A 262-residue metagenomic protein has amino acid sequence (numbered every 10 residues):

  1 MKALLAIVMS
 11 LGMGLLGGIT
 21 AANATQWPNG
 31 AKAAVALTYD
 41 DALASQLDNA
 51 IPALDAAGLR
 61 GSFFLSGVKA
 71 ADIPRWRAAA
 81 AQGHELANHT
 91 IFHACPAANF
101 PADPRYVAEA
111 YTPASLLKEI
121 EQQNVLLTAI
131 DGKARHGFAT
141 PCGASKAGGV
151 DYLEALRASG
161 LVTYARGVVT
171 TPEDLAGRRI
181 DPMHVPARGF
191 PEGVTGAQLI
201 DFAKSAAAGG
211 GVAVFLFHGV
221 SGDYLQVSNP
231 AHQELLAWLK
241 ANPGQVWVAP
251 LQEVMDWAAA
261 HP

Functional and structural regions predicted by a protein language model:
A3-I7, M13-L37, A44-D48, A56 (+2 more regions): N-terminal pre-catalytic segment of deacetylase/amide-hydrolase enzymes
T25-N29, G61, G67-A71, T128 (+4 more regions): C-terminal domain-boundary segment and adjacent tail
A36-T38, I51, D55-P74, A78-I91 (+3 more regions): Short, well-structured secondary-structure segments
A36-T38, R105-A114, G222-L225: Second-shell loop/turn segments in exported
D41-S45, V68-A71, L86, I91-P96 (+5 more regions): Solvent-exposed loop/turn segments at secondary-structure junctions within structured extracellular/periplasmic domains
L43, G58, A80-G83, I120 (+4 more regions): Sec/Tat-exported extracytoplasmic proteins
D48-N49, I91, P96-P101, A258-H261: Short, function-defining helix-loop hinge/capping sites that tune catalysis or transport
N49, L54, K69-A71, N99-L199 (+1 more regions): Catalytic domains of cell-wall/extracellular-matrix polysaccharide-remodeling enzymes, centered on de-N-acetylation
